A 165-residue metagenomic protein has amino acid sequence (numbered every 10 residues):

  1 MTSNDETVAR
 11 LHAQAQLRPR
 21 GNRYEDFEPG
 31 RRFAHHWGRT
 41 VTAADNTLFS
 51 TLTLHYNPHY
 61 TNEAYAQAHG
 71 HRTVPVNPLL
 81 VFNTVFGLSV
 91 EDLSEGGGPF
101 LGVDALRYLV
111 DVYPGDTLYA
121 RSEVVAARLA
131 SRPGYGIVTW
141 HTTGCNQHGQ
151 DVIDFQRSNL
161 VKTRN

Functional and structural regions predicted by a protein language model:
M1-E28, V112-T117, R121-N165: HotDog/MaoC-like acyl-thioester-processing domains
T2-G102, R164: Hot-dog-fold acyl-thioester-processing enzymes
R39-V41, R107, V124-R128: Short, charged beta-turn/beta-strand-edge "cap" motif at the junction between a beta-strand and an adjacent loop
F100-D111: Generic detector of contiguous secondary-structure segments
